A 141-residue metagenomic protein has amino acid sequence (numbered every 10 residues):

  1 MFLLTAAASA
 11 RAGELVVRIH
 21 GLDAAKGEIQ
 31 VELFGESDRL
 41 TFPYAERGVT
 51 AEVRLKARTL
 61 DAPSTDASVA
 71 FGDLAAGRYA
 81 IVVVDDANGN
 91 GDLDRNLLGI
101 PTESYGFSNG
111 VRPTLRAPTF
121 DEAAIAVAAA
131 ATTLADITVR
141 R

Functional and structural regions predicted by a protein language model:
L15-G21, V31, I137: A short, amphipathic beta-strand motif
G21, F71-D73: Short, flexible loop/turn segments at beta-strand junctions in immunoglobulin-like and fibronectin type III
A24, A75-A76, A129: Surface-exposed loops/turns
Q30-F34, V82: Beta-strand signatures of extracellular beta-sandwich domains
R47-T65: Short, acidic Ser/Thr/Gly-rich low-complexity loop/linker segments typical of extracellular and cell-surface proteins
R58, T65-V69, D121-A123, T133-A135: Short strand-edge motifs at loop-to-beta-strand transitions and within beta-strands of extracellular beta-rich domains
L74-V83: A short tyrosine-centered beta-strand micro-motif
D86-R95: Acidic, glycine-anchored loop motifs typical of Ca2+
